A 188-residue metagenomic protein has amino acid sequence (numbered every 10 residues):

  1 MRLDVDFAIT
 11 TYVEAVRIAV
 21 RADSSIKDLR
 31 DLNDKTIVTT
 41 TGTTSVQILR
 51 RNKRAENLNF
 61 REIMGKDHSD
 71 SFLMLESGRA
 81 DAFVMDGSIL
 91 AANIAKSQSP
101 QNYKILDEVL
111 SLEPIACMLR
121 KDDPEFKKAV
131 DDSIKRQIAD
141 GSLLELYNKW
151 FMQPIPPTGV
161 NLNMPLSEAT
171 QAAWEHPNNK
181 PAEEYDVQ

Functional and structural regions predicted by a protein language model:
M1-D31, D107-V109, Q171-V187: Acidic, polar ligand-binding/catalytic clefts
M1-D4, I48-K53, E76-S77, D81-S111: A ligand-binding cleft/hinge motif common to bilobed small-molecule-binding domains
D6-Y12, R61-I63, S99-S111, K121 (+1 more regions): Short beta-strand->loop
E14-F72, G87-A91: Bilobed "Venus flytrap"/periplasmic-binding protein-like clamshell domains and structurally analogous long
V16-I26, L112-S133: A bilobed periplasmic-binding-protein/Venus flytrap-type ligand-binding module shared by bacterial periplasmic
D31, D86, D122-R136, S142-L146: Short amphipathic alpha-helical coupling segments at ligand-binding clamshell hinges and other catalytic/signaling
L32, L75-E76, C117, V130: Hydrophobic residues within well-ordered alpha-helices
T44-R54, L58-I63, Q101-Y103, K135-Q188: Ligand-binding clefts/hinges and TM-proximal coupling segments of bilobed small-molecule sensing domains
